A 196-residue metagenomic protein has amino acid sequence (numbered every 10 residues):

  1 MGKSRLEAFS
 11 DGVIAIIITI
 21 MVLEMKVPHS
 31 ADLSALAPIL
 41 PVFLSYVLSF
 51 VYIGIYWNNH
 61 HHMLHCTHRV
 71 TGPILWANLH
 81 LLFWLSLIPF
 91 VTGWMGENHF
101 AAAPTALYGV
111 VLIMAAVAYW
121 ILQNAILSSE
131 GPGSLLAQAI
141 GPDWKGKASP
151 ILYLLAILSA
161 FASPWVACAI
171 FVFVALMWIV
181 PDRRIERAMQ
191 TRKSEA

Functional and structural regions predicted by a protein language model:
M1-A196: Multi-pass alpha-helical transmembrane bundle typical of ion/small-solute transporters and intramembrane aspartyl
